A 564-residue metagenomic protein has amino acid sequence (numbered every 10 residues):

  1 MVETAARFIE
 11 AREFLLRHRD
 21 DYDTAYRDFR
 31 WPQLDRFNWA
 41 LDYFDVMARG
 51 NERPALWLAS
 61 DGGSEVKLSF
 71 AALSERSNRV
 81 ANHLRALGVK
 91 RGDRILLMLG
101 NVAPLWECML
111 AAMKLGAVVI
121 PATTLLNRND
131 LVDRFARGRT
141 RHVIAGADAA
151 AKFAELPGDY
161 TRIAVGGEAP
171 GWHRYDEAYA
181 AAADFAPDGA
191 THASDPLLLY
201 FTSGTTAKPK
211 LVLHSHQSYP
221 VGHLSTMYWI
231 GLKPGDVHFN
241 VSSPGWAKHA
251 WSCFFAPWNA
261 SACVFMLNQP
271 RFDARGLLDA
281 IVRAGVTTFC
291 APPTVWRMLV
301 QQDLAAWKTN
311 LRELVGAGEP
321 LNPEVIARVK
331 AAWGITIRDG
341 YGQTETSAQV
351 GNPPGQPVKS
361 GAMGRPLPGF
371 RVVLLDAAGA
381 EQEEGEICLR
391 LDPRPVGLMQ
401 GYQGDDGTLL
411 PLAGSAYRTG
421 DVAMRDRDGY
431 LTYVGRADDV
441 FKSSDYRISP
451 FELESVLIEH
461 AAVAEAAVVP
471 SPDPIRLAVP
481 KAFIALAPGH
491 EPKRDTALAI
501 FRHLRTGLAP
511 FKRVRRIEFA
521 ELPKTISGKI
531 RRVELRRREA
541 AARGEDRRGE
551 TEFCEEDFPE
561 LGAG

Functional and structural regions predicted by a protein language model:
E52-P54, P170, A180-F201, A207-K208 (+1 more regions): Conserved pre-ATP/AMP-binding loop-to-beta segment of ANL
G62-G63, D148-A193: ANL superfamily adenylate-forming
V66-A71, L197-V221: Conserved AMP-binding A3 loop
L126-N127, V143-G146, F289, S415 (+5 more regions): AMP-binding/adenylate-forming catalytic core of the ANL superfamily
P220-V237, P244-T287, Q302-D303: Conserved AMP-binding/adenylation subdomain of ANL enzymes
N259, V286-A291, V300-K359, R371 (+1 more regions): Gly/Ser/Thr-rich phosphate-binding loop
G334, P393-G420, A437, P450 (+1 more regions): Conserved ANL (AMP-binding/adenylate-forming) active-site segment centered on the GW(Y/F)…HTG consensus within
P366, A378-L410, I448, A542-G544: Conserved ATP/PPi-binding loop(s) of AMP-dependent carboxylate-activating enzymes
